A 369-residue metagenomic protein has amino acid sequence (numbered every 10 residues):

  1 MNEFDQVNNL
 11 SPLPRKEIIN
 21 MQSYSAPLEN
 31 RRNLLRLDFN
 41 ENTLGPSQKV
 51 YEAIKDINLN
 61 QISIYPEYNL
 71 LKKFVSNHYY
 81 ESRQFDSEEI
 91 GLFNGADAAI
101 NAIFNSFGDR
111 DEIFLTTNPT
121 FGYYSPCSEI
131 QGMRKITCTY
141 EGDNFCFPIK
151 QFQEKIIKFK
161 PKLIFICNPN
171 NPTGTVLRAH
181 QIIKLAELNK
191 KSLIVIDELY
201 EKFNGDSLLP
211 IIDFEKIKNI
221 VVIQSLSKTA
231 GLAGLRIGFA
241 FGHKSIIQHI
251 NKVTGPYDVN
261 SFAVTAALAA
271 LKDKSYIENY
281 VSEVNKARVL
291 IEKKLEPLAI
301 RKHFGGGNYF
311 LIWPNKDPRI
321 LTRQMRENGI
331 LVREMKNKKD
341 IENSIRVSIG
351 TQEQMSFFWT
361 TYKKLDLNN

Functional and structural regions predicted by a protein language model:
N2-G95, A102, N369: N-terminal small-domain helix-loop-helix segment of the aminotransferase-like
L59-N189, Y200-I217, V221: Conserved core of the PLP fold type I
L71-K72, G234, G306-G307, K339-N343: Short acidic/glycine-enriched loop/turn segments that link adjacent beta-strands
N219-L295, I300-H303: PLP-dependent aminotransferase class I/II
G242, I312-K316, I349-T351: Short beta-strand-to-loop capping motifs
N285, P297-N328: Conserved PLP-binding catalytic core of the aspartate aminotransferase-like
E327-N328, N337-N369: PLP-dependent enzyme catalytic core of the Aspartate aminotransferase-like
